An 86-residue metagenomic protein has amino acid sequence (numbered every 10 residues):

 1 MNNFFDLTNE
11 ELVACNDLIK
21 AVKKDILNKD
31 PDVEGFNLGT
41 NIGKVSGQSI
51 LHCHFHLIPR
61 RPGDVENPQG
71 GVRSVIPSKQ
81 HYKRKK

Functional and structural regions predicted by a protein language model:
M1-K86: HIT superfamily nucleotide-processing domains
